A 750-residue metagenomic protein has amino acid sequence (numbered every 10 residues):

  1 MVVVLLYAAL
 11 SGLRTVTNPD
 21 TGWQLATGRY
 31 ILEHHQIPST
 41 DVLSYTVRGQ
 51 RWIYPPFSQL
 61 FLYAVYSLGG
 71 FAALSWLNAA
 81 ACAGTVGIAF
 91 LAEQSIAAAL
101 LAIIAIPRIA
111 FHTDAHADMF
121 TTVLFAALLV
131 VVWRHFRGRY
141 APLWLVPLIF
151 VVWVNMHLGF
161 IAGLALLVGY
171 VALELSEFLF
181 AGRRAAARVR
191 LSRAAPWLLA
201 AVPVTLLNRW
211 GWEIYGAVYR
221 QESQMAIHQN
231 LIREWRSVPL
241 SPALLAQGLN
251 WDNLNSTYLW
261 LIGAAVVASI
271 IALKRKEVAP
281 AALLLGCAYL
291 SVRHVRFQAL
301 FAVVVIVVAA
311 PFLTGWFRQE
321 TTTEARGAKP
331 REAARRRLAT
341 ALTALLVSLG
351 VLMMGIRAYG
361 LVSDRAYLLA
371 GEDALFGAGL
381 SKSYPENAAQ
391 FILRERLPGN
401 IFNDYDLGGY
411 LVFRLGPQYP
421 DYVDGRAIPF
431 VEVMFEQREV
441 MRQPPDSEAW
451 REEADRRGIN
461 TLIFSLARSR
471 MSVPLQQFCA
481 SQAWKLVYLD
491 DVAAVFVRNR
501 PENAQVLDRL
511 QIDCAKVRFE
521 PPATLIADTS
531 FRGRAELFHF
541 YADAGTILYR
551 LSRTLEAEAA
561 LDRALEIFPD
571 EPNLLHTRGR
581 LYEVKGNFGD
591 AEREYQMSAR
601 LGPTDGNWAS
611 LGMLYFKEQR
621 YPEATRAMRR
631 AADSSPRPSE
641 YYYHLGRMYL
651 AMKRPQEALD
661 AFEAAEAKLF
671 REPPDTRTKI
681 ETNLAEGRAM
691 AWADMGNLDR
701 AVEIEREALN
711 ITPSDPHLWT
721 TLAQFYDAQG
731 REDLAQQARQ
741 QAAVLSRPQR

Functional and structural regions predicted by a protein language model:
A8, A105-A110, V130-V131, L143-L158 (+2 more regions): Membrane-interface alpha helices of multi-pass inner-membrane proteins
L32, L158-I271, A302: Transmembrane catalytic cores of multi-pass membrane glycosyltransferases and polysaccharide-assembly enzymes
T46-A72, W76: Short hydrophobic/aromatic helix or loop-helix immediately within or flanking a transmembrane segment in polytopic
W76-Q94: Transmembrane-helix motifs of polytopic, lipid-linked glycan transferases
H112-F120: Short acidic/glycine- and proline-prone juxtamembrane loop motifs at membrane-interface regions of multi-pass membrane
L128-L143, V266-A272: Membrane-interface transmembrane helices that cradle and orient dolichyl/undecaprenyl
R134-V151, R188, S192-P196, A281-A282: Short hydrophobic alpha-helices at membrane interfaces in multi-pass membrane enzymes
Y359-Y422, R426-R750: C-terminal luminal/periplasmic domains and tails of membrane-associated envelope-modifying transferases
